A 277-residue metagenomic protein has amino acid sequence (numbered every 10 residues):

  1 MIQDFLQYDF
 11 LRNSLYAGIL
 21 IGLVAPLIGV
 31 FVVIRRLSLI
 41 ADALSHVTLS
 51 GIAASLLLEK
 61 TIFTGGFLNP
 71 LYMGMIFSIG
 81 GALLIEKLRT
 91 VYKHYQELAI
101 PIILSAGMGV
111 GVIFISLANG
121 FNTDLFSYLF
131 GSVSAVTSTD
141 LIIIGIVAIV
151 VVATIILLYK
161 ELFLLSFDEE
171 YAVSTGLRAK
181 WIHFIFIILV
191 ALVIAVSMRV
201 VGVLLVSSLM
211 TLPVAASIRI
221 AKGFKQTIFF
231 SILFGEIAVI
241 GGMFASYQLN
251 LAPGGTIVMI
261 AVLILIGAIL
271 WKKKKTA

Functional and structural regions predicted by a protein language model:
M1-L23: Membrane-interfacial amphipathic/re-entrant helices at transmembrane-helix boundaries
D4, I100-L158: Transmembrane helix-bundle core of multi-pass membrane transporters and related energy-transducing complexes
F5-N13, I62-Y72, K93-L98, S132-I143 (+1 more regions): Interfacial loop-to-helix junctions that mark the boundaries of transmembrane helices in multi-pass membrane
L15-L20, L68-I76, P101-I102, L141-I146 (+3 more regions): Hydrophobic alpha-helical transmembrane segments
V30-S45, L49-G120, I218-F229, S246-Q248 (+1 more regions): Short loop segments and helix-boundary regions at transmembrane helix junctions of multi-pass inner-membrane proteins
D140-M210: Helix-loop-helix "hairpin" substructures at the membrane interface of multi-pass membrane proteins
V200, V206-G255: Transmembrane alpha-helical segments in multi-pass inner-membrane proteins
L251-A277: Cytosolic-side transmembrane-helix boundaries in multi-pass membrane proteins
